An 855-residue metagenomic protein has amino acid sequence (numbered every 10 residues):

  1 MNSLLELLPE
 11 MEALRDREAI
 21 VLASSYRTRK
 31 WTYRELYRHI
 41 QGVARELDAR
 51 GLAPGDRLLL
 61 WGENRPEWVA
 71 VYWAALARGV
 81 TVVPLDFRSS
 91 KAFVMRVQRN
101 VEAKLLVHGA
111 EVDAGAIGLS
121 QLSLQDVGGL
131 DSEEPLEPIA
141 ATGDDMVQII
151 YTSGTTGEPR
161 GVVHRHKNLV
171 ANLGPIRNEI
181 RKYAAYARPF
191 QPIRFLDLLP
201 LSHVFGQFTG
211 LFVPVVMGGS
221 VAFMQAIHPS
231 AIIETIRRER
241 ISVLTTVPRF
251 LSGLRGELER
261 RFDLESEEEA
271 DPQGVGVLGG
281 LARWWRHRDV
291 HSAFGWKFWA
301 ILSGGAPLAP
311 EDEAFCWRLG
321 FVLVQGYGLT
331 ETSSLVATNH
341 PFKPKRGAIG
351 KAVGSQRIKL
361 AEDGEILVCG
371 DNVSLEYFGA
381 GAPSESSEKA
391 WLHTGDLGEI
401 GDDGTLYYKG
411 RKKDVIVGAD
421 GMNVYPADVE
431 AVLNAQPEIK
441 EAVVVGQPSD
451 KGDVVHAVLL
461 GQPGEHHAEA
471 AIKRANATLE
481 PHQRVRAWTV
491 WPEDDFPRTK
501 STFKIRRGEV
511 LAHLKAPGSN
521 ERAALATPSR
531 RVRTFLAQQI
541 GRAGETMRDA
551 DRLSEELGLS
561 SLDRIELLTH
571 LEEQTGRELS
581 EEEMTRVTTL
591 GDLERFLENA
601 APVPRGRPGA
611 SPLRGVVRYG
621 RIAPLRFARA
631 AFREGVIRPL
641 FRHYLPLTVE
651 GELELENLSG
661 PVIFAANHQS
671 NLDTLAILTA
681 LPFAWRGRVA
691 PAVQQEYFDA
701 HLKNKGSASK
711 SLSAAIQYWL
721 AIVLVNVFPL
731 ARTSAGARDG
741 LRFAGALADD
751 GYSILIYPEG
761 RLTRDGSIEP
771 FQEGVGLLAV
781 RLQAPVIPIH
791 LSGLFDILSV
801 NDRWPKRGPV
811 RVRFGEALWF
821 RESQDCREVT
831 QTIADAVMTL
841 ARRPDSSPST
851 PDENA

Functional and structural regions predicted by a protein language model:
D16-E18, E133-Y151, E158, A184-R194: Conserved pre-ATP/AMP-binding loop-to-beta segment of ANL
I20-G51, D56-R65, V69-W73, S90-M95: Conserved AMP-binding/adenylate-forming core of the ANL superfamily
K30-R34, V147-G174: Conserved AMP-binding A3 loop
Y72, F87-G115, G129-E133, N172-L196 (+1 more regions): Conserved ATP-dependent adenylate/AMP-binding module captured primarily in the ANL superfamily
L106, L360, G364, G370 (+2 more regions): AMP-binding/adenylate-forming catalytic core of the ANL superfamily
V170-R194, L201-R288, K297: Conserved AMP-binding/adenylation subdomain of ANL enzymes
V443-V445, N476-A526: Conserved C-terminal "lid"/linker of ANL adenylate-forming enzymes
K515, A628, S734-A855: Non-catalytic C-terminal accessory region of glycerolipid acyltransferases and related lyso-lipid remodeling enzymes
